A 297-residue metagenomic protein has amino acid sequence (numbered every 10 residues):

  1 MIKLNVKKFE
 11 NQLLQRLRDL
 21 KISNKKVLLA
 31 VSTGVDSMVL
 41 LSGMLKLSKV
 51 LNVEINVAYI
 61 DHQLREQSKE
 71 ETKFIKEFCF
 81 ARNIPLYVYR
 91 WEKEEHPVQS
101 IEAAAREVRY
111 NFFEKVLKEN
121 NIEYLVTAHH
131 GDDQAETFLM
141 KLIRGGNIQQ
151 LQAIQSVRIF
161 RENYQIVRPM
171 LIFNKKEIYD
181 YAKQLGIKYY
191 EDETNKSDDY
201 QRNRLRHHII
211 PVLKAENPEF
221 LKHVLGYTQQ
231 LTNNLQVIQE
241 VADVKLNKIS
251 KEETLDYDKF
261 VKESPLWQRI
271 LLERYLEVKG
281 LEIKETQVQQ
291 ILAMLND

Functional and structural regions predicted by a protein language model:
I2-H208: Core alpha/beta nucleotide-donor-binding catalytic domains of modification enzymes
F9-D36, N56, W91, V108 (+2 more regions): AMP-forming adenylation/ATP pyrophosphatase catalytic core
M38, E136-T137, N203-H207, L221-L225 (+1 more regions): Non-catalytic, well-ordered alpha-helical scaffold segments
L51, E216-E219, E277-K284: Short helix-capping/linker segments at secondary-structure and domain boundaries
V116, L213, Y275-L276: Broad structural signal for hydrophobic residues in well-ordered alpha-helices, predominantly aliphatic
L142-I143, K214, L295: Hydrophobic residues in alpha-helical segments
I172-S250: Contiguous mid-protein beta-loop-alpha structural module that forms a pocket-lining wall or clamp of enzyme active
